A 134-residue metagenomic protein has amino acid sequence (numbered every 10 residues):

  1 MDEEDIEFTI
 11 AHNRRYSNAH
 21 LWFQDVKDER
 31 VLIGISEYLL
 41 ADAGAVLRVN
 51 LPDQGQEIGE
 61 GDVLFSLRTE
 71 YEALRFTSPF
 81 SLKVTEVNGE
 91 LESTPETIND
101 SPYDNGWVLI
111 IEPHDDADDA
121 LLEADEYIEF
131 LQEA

Functional and structural regions predicted by a protein language model:
M1-E60, E96, D100-A134: Acidic, low-complexity mobile loops and tails
H20, G55, S78-E86: Generic structural motif
N50, E57, R68, L74-T77: Small beta-strand-rich domains/subdomains or short beta-sheet motifs embedded in larger alpha/beta proteins
I58, L64-F65, V84: Generic structural signal for buried aliphatic residues
L74, F80, W107-L109: Generic beta-strand structural signal
N88-S93: ATP/nucleotide-binding catalytic cores
